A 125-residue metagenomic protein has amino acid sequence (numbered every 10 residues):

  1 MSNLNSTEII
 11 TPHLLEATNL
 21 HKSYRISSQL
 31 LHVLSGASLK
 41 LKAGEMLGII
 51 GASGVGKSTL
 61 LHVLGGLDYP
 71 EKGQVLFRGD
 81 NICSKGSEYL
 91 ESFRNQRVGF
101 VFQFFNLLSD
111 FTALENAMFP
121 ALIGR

Functional and structural regions predicted by a protein language model:
I10-L14, S23-G36: A short, flexible loop at the N-terminus of ABC-type nucleotide-binding domains that lies
A17-L20, H32-K42, G73: Conserved beta-strand
S28, I82-G99: ABC ATPase NBD coupling module
L47-G48, F100: Short beta-strand immediately N-terminal to the Walker A/P-loop
I50-A52: The feature captures the beta-strand-to-loop junction immediately N-terminal to the Walker
G65: Helix-to-loop junction immediately C-terminal to a conserved catalytic motif
G73-S84: Conserved ABC transporter NBD signature motif
F111-P120: Short coil-to-helix segment of the ABC ATPase nucleotide-binding domain corresponding to the Q-loop/switch region
